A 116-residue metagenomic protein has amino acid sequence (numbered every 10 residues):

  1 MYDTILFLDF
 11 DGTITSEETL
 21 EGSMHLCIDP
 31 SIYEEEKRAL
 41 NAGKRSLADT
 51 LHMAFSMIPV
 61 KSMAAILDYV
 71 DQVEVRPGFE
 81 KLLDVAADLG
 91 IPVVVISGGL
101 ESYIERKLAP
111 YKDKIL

Functional and structural regions predicted by a protein language model:
M1-L116: Alpha-helical substrate-recognition element adjacent to the catalytic core
